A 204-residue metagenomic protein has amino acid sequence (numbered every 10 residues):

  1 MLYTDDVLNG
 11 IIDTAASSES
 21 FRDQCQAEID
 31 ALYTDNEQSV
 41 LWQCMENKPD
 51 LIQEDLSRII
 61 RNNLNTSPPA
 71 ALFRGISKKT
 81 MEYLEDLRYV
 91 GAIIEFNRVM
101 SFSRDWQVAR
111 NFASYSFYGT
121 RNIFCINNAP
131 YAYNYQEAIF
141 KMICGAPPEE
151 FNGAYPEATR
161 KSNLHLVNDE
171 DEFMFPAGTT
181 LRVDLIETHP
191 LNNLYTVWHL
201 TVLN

Functional and structural regions predicted by a protein language model:
M1-N204: Mono-ADP-ribosyltransferase
